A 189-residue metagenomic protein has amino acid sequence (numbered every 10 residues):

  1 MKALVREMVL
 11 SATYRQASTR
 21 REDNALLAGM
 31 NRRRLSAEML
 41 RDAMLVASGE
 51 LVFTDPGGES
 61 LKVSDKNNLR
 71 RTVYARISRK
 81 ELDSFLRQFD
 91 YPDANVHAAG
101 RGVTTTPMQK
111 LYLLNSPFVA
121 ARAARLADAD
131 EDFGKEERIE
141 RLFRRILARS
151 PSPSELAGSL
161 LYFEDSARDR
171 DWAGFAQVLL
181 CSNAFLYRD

Functional and structural regions predicted by a protein language model:
M1-L10: Alpha-helical secondary-structure segments
K2-A3, R15, R20-I146, S150 (+1 more regions): An acidic, gly/pro-interrupted, aromatic-rich
T13-Y14, R168: Residue-level marker of structural boundaries
A157-A167: Amphipathic alpha-helical segments that form the core helices of the histone-fold
D171: Active-site neighborhood of thiol-dependent amide/isopeptide-bond enzymes
F175: Globin-like tetrapyrrole-binding proteins
